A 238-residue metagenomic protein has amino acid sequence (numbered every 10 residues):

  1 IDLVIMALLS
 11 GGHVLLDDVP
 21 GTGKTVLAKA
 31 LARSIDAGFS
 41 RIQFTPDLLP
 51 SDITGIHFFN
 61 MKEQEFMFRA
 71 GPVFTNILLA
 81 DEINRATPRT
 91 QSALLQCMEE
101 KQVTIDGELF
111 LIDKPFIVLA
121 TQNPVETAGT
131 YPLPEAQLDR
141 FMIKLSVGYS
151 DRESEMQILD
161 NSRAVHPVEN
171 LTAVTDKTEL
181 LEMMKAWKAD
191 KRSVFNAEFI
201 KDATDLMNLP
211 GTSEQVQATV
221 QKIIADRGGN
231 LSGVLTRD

Functional and structural regions predicted by a protein language model:
I1: N-terminal pre-P-loop "Q-motif" helix
V4, L16, T25, I53 (+6 more regions): Conserved RecA-like P-loop NTPase ATPase core
V4-M6, F59-L79: Conserved alpha-helical scaffold flanking the Walker A/P-loop in AAA+ ATPase domains
I5-T45: Walker A/P-loop
S34-K62: AAA+/P-loop NTPase substrate/partner-engagement loops
M67-N76, I105-Q122, L133-M142: AAA+/SF3 P-loop NTPase mechanochemical coupling elements
P72-E99, D113, A128-Q137, Y149-Q157: Conserved AAA+/SF3 P-loop NTPase catalytic/coupling segment centered on the Walker-B
T130, D139, K144-R237: Conserved C-terminal "switch" segment of AAA+ ATPases
